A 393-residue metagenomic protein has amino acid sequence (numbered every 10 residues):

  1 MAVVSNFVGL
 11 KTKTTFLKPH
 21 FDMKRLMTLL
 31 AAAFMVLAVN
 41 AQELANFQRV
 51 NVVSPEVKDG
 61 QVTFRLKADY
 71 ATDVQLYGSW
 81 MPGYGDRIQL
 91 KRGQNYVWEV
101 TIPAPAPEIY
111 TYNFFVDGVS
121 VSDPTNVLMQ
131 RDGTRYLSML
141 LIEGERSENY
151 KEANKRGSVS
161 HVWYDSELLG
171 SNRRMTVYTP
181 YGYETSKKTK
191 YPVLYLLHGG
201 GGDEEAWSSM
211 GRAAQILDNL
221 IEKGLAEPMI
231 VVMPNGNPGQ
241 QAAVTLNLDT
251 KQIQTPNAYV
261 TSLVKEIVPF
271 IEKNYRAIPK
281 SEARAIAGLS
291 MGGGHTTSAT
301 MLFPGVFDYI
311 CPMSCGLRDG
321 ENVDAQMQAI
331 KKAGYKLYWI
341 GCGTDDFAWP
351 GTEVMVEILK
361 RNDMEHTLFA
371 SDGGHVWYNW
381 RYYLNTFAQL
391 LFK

Functional and structural regions predicted by a protein language model:
N6-D22: Short, Lys/Arg-enriched N-terminal segments with co-localized hydrophobic residues within the first ~10-30 amino acids
T14-L17, L30, L90: Serine/threonine-rich, low-complexity intrinsically disordered segments
K24-L29: Sec-dependent signal peptide recognition, specifically the positively charged N-region followed immediately by
A32-N40: Hydrophobic h-region of N-terminal signal peptides that target proteins for export in Gram-negative bacteria
E43-L44, S54-R87, K91-K393: Non-catalytic cap/lid and distal C-terminal segments of serine-dependent acyl enzymes
N46-R49: Short, solvent-exposed loop/edge segments of extracellular or virion-exposed proteins
